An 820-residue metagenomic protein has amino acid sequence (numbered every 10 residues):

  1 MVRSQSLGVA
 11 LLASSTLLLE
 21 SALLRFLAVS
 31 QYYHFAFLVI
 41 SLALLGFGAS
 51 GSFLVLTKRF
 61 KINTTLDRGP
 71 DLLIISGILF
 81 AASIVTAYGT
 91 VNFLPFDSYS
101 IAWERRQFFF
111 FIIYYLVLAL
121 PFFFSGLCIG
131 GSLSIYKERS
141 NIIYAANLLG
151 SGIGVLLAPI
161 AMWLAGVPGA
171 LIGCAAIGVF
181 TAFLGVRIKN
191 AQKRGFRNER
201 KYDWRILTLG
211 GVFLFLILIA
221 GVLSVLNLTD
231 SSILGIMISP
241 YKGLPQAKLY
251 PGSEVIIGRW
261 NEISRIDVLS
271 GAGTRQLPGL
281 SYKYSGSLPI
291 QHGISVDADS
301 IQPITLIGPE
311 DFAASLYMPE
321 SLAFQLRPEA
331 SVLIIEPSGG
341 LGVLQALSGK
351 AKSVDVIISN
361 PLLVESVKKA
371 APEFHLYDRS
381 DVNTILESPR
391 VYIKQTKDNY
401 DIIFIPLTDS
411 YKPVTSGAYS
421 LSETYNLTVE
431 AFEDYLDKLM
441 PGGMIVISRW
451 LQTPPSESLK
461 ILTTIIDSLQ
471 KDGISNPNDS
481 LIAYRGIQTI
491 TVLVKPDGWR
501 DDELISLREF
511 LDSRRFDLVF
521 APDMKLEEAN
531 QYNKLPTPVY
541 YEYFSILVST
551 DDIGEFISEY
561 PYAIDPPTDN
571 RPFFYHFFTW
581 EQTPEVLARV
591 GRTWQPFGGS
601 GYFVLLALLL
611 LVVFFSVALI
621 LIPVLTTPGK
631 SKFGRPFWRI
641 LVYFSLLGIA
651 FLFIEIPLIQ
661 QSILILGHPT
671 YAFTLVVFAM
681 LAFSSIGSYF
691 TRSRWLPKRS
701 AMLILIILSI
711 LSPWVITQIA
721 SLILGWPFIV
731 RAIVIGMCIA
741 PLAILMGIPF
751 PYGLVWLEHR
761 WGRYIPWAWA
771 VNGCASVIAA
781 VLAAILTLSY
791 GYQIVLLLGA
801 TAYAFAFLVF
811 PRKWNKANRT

Functional and structural regions predicted by a protein language model:
M1-D299, P303-E320, F324-T820: Alpha-helical transmembrane segments of multi-pass membrane proteins
